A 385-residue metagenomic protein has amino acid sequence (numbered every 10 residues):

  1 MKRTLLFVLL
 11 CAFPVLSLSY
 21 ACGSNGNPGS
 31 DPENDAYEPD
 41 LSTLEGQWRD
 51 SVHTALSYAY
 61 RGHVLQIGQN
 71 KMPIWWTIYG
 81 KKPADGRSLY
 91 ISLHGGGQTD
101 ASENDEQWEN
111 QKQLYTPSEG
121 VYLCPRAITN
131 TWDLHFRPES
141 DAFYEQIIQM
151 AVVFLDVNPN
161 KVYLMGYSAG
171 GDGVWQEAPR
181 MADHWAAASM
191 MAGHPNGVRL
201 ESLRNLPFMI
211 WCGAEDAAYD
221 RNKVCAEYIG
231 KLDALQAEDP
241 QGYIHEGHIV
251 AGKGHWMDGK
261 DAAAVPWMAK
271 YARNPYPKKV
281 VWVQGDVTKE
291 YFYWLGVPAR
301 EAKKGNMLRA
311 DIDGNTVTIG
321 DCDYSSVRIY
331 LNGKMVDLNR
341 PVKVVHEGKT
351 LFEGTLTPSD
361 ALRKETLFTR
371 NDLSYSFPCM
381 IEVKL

Functional and structural regions predicted by a protein language model:
V8-S17: Bacterial N-terminal signal peptides
C22-S88, F352, T357-P378, E382-L385: A domain-start/cap signature at the N-terminus of enzymes
G29-D35, P73, D233-L385: Alpha/beta-hydrolase-fold serine-hydrolase catalytic core, especially in secreted/extracellular enzymes
G80-D85, W132-S168, R180, H184: Gly/Ser-rich "nucleophile elbow"/oxyanion-hole loop immediately N-terminal to the catalytic nucleophile in hydrolases
G86-V152: Active-site machinery of serine-nucleophile hydrolases
G96, A127-I128, A214-A217, G252-K253 (+1 more regions): Acidic beta-to-alpha connecting loop that harbors the catalytic carboxylate
N160-R204: Primarily recognizes the serine-hydrolase "nucleophile elbow" in alpha/beta-hydrolase and SGNH/GDSL folds
A187-A269: The feature captures the conserved acid-bearing segment of alpha/beta-hydrolase catalytic domains
